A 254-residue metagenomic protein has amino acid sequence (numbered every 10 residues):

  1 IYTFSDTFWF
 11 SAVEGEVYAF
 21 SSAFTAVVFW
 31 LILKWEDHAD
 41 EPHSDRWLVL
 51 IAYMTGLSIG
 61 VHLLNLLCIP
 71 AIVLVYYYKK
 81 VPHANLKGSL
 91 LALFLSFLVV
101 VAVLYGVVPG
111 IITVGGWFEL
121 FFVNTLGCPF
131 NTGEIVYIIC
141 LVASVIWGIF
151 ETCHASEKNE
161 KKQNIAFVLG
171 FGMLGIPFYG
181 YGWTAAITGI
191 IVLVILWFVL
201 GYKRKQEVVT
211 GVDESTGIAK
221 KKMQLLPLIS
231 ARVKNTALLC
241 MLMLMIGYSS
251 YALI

Functional and structural regions predicted by a protein language model:
I1-F10, A19-W30, S44-G56, I69-Y76: Membrane-embedded helix bundles of polyisoprenyl
I1-S22, T55-N65, Y105-N131, G175-F178 (+1 more regions): Aromatic- and kink-enriched transmembrane "portal" helix at the membrane-lumen/periplasm boundary that abuts
S21, V49, I59, L67-V108 (+3 more regions): Hydrophobic alpha-helical segments
F24, L64-Y76, P109-I111, A185-V192: Transmembrane-embedded, aromatic-rich helix segments that form part of the hydrophobic channel/pocket engaging
V28-L48, T55, L74-N85, I146-K162 (+1 more regions): Membrane-interface transmembrane helices that cradle and orient dolichyl/undecaprenyl
H43-R46, P82-F94, L126-V136, S156-F167 (+2 more regions): Membrane-interfacial entry segments at the cytosolic side of transmembrane helices
S144-E160, T188-C240: Cytosolic-side transmembrane helix boundary signature
L242-I254: Aromatic-rich transmembrane-lumenal/periplasmic boundary elements in polytopic membrane proteins
